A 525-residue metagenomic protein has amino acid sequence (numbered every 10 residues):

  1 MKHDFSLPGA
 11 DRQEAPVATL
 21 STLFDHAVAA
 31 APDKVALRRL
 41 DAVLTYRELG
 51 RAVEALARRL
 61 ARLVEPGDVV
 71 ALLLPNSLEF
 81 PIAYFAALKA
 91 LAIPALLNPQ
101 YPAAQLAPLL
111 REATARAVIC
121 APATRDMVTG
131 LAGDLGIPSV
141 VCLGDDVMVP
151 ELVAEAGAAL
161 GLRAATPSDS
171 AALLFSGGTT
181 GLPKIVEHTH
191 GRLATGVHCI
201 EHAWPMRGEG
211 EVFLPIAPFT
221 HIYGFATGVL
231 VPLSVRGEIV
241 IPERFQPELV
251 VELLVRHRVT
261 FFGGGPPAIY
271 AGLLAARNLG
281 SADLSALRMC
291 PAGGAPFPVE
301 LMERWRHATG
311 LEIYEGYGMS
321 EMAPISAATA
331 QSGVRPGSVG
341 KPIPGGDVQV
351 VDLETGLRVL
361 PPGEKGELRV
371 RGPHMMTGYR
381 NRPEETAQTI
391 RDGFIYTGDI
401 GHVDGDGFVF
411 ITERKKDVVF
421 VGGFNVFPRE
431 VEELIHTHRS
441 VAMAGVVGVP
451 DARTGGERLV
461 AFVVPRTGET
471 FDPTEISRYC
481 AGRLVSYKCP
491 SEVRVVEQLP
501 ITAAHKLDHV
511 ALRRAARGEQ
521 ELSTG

Functional and structural regions predicted by a protein language model:
R12-V17, D25, D33-V64, D68-S77 (+2 more regions): Conserved AMP-binding/adenylate-forming core of the ANL superfamily
V17, P32, A156-F175, L182 (+1 more regions): Conserved pre-ATP/AMP-binding loop-to-beta segment of ANL
L40, R59-R62, K89-L152, L160-R163 (+1 more regions): Structural core segment of the AMP-binding/adenylate-forming
T45-R47, A171-H198: Conserved AMP-binding A3 loop
R58, Y101, V118-C120, F262 (+6 more regions): AMP-binding/adenylate-forming catalytic core of the ANL superfamily
A194-V212, T220-F261, A276: Conserved AMP-binding/adenylation subdomain of ANL enzymes
V259-G265, L274-R335, D347: Gly/Ser/Thr-rich phosphate-binding loop
K341-G345, G356-Q388, F424-V426: Conserved ATP/PPi-binding loop(s) of AMP-dependent carboxylate-activating enzymes
